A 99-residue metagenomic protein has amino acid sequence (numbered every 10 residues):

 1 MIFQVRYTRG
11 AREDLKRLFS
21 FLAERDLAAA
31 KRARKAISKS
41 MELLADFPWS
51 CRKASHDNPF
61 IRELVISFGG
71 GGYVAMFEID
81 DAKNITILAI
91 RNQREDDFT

Functional and structural regions predicted by a protein language model:
M1-R62, A82: Basic, Lys/Arg-enriched alpha-helical interface segments
L22, I66-T99: Enriched for short, Lys/Arg-rich terminal
